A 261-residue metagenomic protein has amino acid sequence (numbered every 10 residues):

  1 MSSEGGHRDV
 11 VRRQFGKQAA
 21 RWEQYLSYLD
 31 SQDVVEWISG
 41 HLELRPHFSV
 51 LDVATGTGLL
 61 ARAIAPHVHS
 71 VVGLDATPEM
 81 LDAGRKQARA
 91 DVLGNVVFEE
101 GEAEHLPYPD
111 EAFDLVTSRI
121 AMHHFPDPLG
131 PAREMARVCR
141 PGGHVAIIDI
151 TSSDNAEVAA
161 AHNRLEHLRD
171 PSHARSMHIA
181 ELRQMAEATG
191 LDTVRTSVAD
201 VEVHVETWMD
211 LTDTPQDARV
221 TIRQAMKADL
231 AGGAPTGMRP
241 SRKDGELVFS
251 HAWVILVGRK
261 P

Functional and structural regions predicted by a protein language model:
M1-F48, L59-A63, M80-A83, A90-D91 (+1 more regions): Conserved class I S-adenosyl-L-methionine
L51-H105: Class I SAM-dependent methyltransferase SAM/SAH-binding core
T57, T189-P261: Conserved Class I S-adenosyl-L-methionine
E104-L115: A short acidic, Gly/Pro-enriched loop at the edge of an enzyme's catalytic core that lines a small-molecule cofactor
D114-D127: A short SAM/SAH-binding and catalytic strip from SAM-dependent methyltransferases
L129-H144: A short glycine-rich, Lys/Arg-flanked "PGG" loop and its adjoining helix->strand segment in the class I
A146-L168, H173: Conserved class I S-adenosyl-L-methionine
R175-G190: Short alpha-helix
